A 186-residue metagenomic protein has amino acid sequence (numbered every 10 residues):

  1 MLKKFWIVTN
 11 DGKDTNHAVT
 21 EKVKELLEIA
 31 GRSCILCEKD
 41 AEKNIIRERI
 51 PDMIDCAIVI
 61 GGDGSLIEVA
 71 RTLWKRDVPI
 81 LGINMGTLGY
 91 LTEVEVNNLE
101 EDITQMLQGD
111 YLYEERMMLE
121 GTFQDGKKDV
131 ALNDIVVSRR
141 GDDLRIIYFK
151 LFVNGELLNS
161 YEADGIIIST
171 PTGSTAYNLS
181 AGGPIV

Functional and structural regions predicted by a protein language model:
M1-C56, I60, V96-L112, T122-D129: ATP/NTP phosphate-donor binding region
G12, D63-S65, L88, T172-T175: Short glycine-rich anion-binding loops that position phosphate/pyrophosphate groups of nucleotides and phosphorylated
N16, S65-A70, T175-L179: Short glycine/serine/threonine-rich phosphate/pyrophosphate-binding segments that cradle anionic phosphate groups
E68-M85: Gly/Ser-rich helix-loop-strand patches that form or flank binding pockets for ribonucleotide-derived cofactors
L73-V78, V96-E101, A181-V186: A glycine- and small-aliphatic-rich helix-loop capping segment at beta-alpha/alpha-beta transitions that lines
G86-Y90, I185-V186: Short gly/pro/ser/thr-enriched loop/turn and capping motifs at secondary-structure boundaries
L88-D164: Catalytic core of DAGKc-family lipid kinases
E156-A163, I167-V186: Gly/Ser/Thr-rich active-site loops/lids in small-molecule metabolic enzymes that frequently grip phosphoryl groups
